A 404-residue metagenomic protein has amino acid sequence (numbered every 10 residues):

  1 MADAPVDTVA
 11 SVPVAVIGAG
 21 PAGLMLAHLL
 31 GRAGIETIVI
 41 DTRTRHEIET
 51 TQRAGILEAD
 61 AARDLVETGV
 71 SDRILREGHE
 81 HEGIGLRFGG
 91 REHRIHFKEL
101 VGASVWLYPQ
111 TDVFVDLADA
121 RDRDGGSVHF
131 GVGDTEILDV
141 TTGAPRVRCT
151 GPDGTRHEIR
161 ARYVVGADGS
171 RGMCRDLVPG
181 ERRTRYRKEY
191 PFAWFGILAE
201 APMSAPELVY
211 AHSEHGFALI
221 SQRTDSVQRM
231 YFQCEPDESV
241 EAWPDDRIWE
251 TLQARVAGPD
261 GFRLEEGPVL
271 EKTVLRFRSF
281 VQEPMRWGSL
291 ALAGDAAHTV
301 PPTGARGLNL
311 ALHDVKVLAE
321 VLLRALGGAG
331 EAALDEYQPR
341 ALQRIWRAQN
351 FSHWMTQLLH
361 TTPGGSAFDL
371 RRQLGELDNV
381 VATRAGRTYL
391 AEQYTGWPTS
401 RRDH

Functional and structural regions predicted by a protein language model:
D3-D7, A305, E320-H404: C-terminal helical "tail/cap" subdomain of flavin- and related membrane-associated enzymes
V6-A22: Beta1/beta-strand and adjacent pyrophosphate-binding region of the FAD-binding site in flavoprotein oxidoreductases
V14, T37, E158, R162-V164 (+1 more regions): Hydrophobic "anchor" residues on beta-strands that sit immediately upstream of conserved functional sites
A19-R32, L117, T273-W354: Conserved mid-domain beta->alpha element of the FAD-binding
G31-Q52: Glycine-rich FAD pyrophosphate-binding loop
E47, D168-G169, V300: Glycine-rich, N-terminal phosphate-binding loop of Rossmann-like dinucleotide-binding domains
T50-R53, E58-D124, L138: Active-site-adjacent segment of FAD-dependent monooxygenases/related oxidoreductases
D119, G126, G133-E136, T142-T273 (+1 more regions): Conserved FAD-binding catalytic core of PHBH/FMO-like flavoproteins
